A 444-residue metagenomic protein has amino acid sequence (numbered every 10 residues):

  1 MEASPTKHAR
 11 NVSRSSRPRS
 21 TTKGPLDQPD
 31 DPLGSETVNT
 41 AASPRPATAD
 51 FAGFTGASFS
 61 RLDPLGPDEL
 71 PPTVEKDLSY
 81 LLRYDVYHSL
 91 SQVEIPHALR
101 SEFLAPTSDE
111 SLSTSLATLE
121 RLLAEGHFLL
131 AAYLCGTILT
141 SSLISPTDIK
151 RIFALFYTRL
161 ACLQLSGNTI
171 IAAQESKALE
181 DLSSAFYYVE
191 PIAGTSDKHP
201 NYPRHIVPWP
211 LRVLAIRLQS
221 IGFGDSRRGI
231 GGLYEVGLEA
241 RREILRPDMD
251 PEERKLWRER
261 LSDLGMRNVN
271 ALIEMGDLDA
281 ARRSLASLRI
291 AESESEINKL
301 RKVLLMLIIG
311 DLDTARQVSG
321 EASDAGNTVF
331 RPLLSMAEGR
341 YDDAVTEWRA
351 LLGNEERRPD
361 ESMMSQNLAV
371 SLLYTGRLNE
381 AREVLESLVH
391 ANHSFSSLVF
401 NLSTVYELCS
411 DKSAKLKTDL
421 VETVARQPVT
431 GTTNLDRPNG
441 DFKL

Functional and structural regions predicted by a protein language model:
M1-S108, A131: Intrinsically disordered, low-complexity acidic/proline-rich regions of large eukaryotic scaffold proteins
R83-L155, A173-V189, T195-K198: Internal amphipathic alpha-helical repeat/solenoid segments
E102-T107, L139-P146, L179-A185, G237 (+6 more regions): Solenoid-like repeat scaffolds
E110-S115, R151-A154, H205-L211, W257-G265 (+4 more regions): Generic helix N-cap/helix-start motif at coil->alpha-helix transitions
R121-L122, A161-Q164, L218-S220, R267-E274 (+4 more regions): Residue-level signature for tetratricopeptide repeat
S142-K150, F186-I206, A240-R258, R289-E292 (+1 more regions): Flexible helix-coil transition and linker loops at the boundaries of alpha-helical arrays
G310-D311, A315-L444: Structured C-terminal portions of repeat-based eukaryotic scaffold domains
